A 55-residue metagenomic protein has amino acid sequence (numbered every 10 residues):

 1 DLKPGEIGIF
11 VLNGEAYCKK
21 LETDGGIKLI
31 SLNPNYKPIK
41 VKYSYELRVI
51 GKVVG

Functional and structural regions predicted by a protein language model:
D1-G55: Acidic/glycine-rich C-terminal interaction modules and beta/coil loop segments that lie outside canonical DNA-binding
